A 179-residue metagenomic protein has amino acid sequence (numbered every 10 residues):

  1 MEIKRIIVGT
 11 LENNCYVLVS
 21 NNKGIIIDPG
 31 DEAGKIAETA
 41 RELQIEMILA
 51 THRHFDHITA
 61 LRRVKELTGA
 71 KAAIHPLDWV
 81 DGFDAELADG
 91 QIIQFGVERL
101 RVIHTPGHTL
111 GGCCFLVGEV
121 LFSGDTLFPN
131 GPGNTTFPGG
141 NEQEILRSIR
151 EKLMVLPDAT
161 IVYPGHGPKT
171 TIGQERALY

Functional and structural regions predicted by a protein language model:
M1-L43, C114-S123: Conserved beta-strand hairpin/beta-sheet module of binuclear metal-dependent hydrolase folds, prominently
I6-I7, D84, P106: Short Gly/Pro-enriched turn/cap motifs at secondary-structure boundaries
L18, D28, H52, V64 (+6 more regions): Divalent metal-coordination and catalytic microenvironments
G24, L110-Y179: Metallo-beta-lactamase
G24, P29-R101, L178: Active-site HxH/HxHxD metal-binding segment of metal-dependent hydrolases
I48-I58, I103-G112, V162-K169: Histidine-centered catalytic micro-motifs
V80-G82, R101-H104, G112, V117: Active-site-adjacent C-terminal substructures of enzyme catalytic domains
